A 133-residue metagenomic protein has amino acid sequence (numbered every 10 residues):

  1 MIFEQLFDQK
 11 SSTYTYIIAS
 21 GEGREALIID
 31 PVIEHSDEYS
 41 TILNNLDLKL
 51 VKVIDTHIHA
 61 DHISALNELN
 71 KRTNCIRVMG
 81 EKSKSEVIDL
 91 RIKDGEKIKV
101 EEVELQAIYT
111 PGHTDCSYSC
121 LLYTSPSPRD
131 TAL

Functional and structural regions predicted by a protein language model:
M1-F3: Extreme N-terminal starter segment of soluble prokaryotic enzymes
D8-S11, P111-H113: A short catalytic or substrate-binding loop motif that flags glycine-/basic-rich loops and adjacent residues that bind
S12, G23, I33-Y109: Active-site HxH/HxHxD metal-binding segment of metal-dependent hydrolases
I17, K97-L122: Core dinuclear metal-dependent hydrolase active-site scaffold
I18, D30, H57, T110 (+1 more regions): Divalent metal-coordination and catalytic microenvironments
A26: Active-site beta-strand-loop-beta-strand hairpin of nuclease catalytic cores that positions key catalytic residues
N74, A132-L133: N-terminal compositionally biased, intrinsically disordered segments and leader/signal-like regions
Y123-P128: Conserved small/polar residues in nucleotide/adenosyl-binding loops
